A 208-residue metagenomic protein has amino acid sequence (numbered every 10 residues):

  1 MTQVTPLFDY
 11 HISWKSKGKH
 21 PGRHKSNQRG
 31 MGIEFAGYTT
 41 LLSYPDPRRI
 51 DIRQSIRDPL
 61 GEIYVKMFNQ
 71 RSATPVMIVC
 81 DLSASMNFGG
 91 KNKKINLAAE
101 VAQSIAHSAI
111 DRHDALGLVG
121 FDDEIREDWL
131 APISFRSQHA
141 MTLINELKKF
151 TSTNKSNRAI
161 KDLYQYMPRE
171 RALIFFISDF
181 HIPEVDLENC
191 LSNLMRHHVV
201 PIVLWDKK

Functional and structural regions predicted by a protein language model:
M1-H24, G37-R48, Q54-I56, V65-E100 (+1 more regions): Exposed, interaction-prone extracellular/peripheral surfaces
R29-G32: A positional/architectural concept
E62: A short beta-strand signature within small-molecule sensing/ligand-binding domains used in signal transduction
